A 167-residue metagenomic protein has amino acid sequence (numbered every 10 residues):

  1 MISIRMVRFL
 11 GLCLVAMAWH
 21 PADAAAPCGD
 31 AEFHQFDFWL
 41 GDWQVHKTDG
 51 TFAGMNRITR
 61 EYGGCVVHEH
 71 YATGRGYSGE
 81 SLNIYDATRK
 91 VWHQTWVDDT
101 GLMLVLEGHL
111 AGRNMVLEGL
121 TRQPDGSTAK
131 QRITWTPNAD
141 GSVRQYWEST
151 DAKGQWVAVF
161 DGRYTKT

Functional and structural regions predicted by a protein language model:
M1-R5: N-terminal secretory signal peptides that target proteins for export/translocation
R8-A18: Bacterial N-terminal signal peptides
D23-T167: Hydrophobic small-molecule pocket/channel-lining residues, especially in calycin-type beta-barrels
